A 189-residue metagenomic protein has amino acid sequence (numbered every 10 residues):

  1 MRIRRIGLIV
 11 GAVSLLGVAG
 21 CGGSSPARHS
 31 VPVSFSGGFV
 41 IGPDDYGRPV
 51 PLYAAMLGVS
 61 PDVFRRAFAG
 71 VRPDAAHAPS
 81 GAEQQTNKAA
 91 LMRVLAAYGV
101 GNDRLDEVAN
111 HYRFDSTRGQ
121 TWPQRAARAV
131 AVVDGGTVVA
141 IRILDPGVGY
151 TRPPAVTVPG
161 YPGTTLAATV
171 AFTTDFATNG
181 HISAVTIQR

Functional and structural regions predicted by a protein language model:
M1-L8: Bacterial N-terminal signal peptides that target proteins for export
I9-L15: Hydrophobic helical h-region of N-terminal Sec-dependent signal peptides in bacterial secretory/periplasmic proteins
G17-G20: C-terminal motif of bacterial Sec signal peptides marking the signal peptidase cleavage site
G22-S24: Bacterial signal peptide processing site
P26-V59, F64-R66: Immediate post-signal-peptide N-terminus of mature secreted/exported proteins
Y46-G47, A69-R93, Y112-R125, L166-A168: Short amphipathic alpha-helical segments at helix boundaries and their inter-helical linkers
A78-R113, N179-I187: Long, compositionally biased
E107-R189: Conserved, function-critical positions that sit in or immediately flank catalytic and ligand-binding motifs
